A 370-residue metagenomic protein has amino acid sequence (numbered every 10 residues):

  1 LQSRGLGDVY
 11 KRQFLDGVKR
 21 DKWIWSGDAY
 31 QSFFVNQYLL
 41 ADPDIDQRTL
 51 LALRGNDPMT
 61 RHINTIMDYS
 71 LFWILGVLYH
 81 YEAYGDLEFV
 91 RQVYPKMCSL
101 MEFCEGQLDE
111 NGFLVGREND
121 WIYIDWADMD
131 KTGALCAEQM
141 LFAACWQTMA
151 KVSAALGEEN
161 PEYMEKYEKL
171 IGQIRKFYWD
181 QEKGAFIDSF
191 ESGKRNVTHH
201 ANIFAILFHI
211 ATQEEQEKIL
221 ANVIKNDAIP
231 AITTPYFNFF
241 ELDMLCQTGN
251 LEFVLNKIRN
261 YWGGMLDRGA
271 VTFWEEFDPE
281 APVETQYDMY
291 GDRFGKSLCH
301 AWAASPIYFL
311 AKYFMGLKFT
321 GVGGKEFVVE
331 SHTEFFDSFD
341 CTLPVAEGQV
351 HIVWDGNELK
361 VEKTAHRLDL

Functional and structural regions predicted by a protein language model:
L1-Y10: Single conserved hydrophobic/aromatic residue that forms the stacking wall/gate of nucleotide- or nucleobase-binding
G7, Y30-F33, P43-R54, I74 (+8 more regions): Hydrophobic core segments within long, regular secondary-structure runs in both alpha- and beta-rich folds
F14-V18, W126-D128, N238, M289-G295: Flexible glycine/proline-enriched surface loops and loop-helix/loop-strand junctions
K22-L50, V77-V93, A201-A211, N238-T248: Alpha-helical support elements that line or immediately flank enzyme active sites and cofactor-binding pockets
P43, Y84-L87, S153-L156, N160 (+1 more regions): Long alpha-helical scaffolds in large eukaryotic adaptor/regulatory proteins, encompassing alpha-solenoid repeat systems
N56-F72, E105-E168, G172-L242: The feature captures the catalytic groove of carbohydrate-active enzymes
I229-R268: Repeat-solenoid scaffold signature
E252-L370: Non-catalytic C-terminal accessory modules of carbohydrate-active enzymes
